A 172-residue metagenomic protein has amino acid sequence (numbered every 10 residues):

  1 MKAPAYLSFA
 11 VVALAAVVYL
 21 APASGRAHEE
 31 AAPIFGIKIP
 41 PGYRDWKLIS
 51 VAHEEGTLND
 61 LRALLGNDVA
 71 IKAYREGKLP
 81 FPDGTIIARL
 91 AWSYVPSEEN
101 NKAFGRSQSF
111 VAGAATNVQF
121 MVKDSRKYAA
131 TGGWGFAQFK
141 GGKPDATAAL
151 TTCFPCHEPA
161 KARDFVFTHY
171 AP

Functional and structural regions predicted by a protein language model:
M1-A5: Positively charged n-region of N-terminal signal peptides that target proteins for export
S8-Y19: Bacterial N-terminal signal peptides
L20-E29: Boundary at the C-terminal end of the N-terminal hydrophobic targeting segment
E29-R62, K78-P172: Sequence context surrounding c-type heme c attachment/ligation sites in exported
L61-K72: Short, structured beta-strand/loop micro-motifs enriched in basic residues and often containing a Trp
